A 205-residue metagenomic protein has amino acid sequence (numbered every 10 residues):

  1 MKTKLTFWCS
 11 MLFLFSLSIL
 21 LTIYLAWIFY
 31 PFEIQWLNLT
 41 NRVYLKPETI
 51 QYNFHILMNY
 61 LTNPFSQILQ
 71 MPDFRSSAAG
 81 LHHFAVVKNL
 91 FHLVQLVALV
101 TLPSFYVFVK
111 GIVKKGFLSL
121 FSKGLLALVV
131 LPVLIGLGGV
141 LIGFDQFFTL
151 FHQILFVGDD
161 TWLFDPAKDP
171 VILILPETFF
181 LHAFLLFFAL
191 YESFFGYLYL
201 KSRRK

Functional and structural regions predicted by a protein language model:
M1-P31: Hydrophobic secretory-pathway targeting helix
M11-I23, P47-Y52, L126-T149: Hydrophobic alpha-helical membrane-insertion segments
M11-S18, Q95-V113, H182-K205: Transmembrane alpha-helical segments in integral membrane proteins
I19-V86, D159: Long, glycine/tryptophan/cysteine-rich extracytoplasmic
T62-V100, E177-F188: Individual transmembrane alpha-helix segments
L102-Q146, Y197-K205: Juxtamembrane interface at the cytosolic side of transmembrane helices
L141-P166: Juxtamembrane non-transmembrane "cap" segments at the membrane-aqueous interface of multi-pass membrane proteins
W162-E177: Solvent-exposed, non-transmembrane helices and loops of integral membrane proteins
